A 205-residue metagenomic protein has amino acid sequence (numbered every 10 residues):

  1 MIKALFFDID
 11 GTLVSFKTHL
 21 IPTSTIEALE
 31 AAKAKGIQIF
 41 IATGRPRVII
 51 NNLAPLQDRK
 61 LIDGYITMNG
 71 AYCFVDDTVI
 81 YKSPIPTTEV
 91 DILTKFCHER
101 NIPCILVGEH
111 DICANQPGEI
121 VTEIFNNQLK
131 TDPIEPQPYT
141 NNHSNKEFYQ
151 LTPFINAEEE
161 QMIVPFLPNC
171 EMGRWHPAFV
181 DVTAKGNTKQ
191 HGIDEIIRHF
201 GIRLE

Functional and structural regions predicted by a protein language model:
M1-F7, E30, A34, I202: Non-catalytic pre-domain segments flanking phosphatase-related domains
K3, D63, E205: Conserved acidic residues
K3-T18: Asp-based phosphoryl-transfer active-site loop
T12-L13, Y72-C73, A178-F179: A short, flexible beta-alpha/helix-coil linker loop
K17, I41-A42, A184-K185: Small/polar loops that bind or transfer phosphate-bearing groups
L20, S24-I120: Active-site phosphate-binding/coordination module
F96, R100-E205: Conserved acidic, metal-coordinating active-site core of Asp-based, Mg2+-dependent phosphoryl-transfer enzymes
